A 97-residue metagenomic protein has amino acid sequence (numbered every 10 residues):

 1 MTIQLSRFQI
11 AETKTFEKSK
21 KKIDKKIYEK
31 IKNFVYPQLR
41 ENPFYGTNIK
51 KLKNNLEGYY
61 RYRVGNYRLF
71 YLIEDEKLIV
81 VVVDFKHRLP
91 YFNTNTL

Functional and structural regions predicted by a protein language model:
M1-R7, V64-Y67, L72-L97: Enriched for short, Lys/Arg-rich terminal
M1-V35: Arg/Lys-rich, positively charged N-terminal/basic patches that mediate binding to nucleic acids
K14, K53-L56, L89, N95-T96: Solvent-exposed, flexible loop/coil residues
K18, E41, H87-P90: Active-site micro-motifs of SAM-dependent methyltransferase domains
E29-K30, T47, V80: Short, solvent-exposed positions on alpha-helices
Y36-R61: A short, surface-exposed loop/turn module that caps and links secondary-structure elements
